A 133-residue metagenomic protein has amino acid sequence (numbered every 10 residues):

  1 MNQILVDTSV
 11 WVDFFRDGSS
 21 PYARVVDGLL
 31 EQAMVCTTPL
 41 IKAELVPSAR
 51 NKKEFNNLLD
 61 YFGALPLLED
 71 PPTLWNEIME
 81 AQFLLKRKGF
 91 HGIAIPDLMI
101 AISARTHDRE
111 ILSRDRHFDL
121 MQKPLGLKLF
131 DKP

Functional and structural regions predicted by a protein language model:
M1-Q3, A101, R105-P133: Acidic, PIN/NYN-like endoribonuclease modules and their adjacent C-terminal/linker elements
M1-T37, P47-D60: Short, well-structured N-terminal submotif of metal-dependent ribonuclease cores
D7, T38, G92-A94, D115 (+1 more regions): Histidine- and aromatic-rich ligand-binding microenvironments
D7-T8, L45, I78, A104: Generic structural signal for small/hydrophobic residues in well-ordered secondary structure, especially within
W11-V12, K42-L45, F118-D119: A generic structural signal for short hydrophobic patches within well-formed alpha-helices
P21, P66-R114: Active-site neighborhoods of divalent-metal-dependent phosphate/nucleic-acid chemistry enzymes
A23, T38, K42, F55-L58 (+2 more regions): A general structural signal for well-ordered alpha-helical segments in protein cores
K52-N56, K86, K128-K132: Short, hinge-like loop/turn segments at secondary-structure boundaries
